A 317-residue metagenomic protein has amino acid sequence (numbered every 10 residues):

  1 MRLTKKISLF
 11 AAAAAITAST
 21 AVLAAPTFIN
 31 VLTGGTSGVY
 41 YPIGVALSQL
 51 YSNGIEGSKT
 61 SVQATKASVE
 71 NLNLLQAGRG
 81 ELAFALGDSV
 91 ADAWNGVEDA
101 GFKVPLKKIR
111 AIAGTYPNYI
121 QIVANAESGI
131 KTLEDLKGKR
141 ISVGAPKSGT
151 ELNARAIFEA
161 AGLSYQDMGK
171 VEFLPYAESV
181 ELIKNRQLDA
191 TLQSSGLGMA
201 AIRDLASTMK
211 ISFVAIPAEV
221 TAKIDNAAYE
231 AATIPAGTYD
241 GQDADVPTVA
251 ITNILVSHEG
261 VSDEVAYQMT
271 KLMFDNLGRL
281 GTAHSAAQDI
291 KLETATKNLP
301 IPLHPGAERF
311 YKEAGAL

Functional and structural regions predicted by a protein language model:
M1-F10: Bacterial N-terminal signal peptides that target proteins for export
T17-A25: Sec/Tat signal peptide C-region and signal peptidase I cleavage site
F28-G54, S58-K59, N118-N185, G278 (+3 more regions): Bilobed "Venus flytrap"/periplasmic-binding protein-like clamshell domains and structurally analogous long
V45-Q49, S61-K103, I122, I130 (+4 more regions): Pocket-flanking alpha-helical
G87-S89, E98-D99, S164-V256, G260-V261: Pocket-lining segment of extracytoplasmic ligand-binding domains
G101-T115, I120, T238-P247: A structural signal for short loop-to-beta-strand junctions that line the ligand-binding cleft of periplasmic/secreted
K139-A156, A228-L299: Ligand-binding clefts/hinges and TM-proximal coupling segments of bilobed small-molecule sensing domains
V171, E178, K184-N185, S195-F213 (+2 more regions): An extracytoplasmic/periplasmic, membrane-proximal ligand-sensing/linker region
